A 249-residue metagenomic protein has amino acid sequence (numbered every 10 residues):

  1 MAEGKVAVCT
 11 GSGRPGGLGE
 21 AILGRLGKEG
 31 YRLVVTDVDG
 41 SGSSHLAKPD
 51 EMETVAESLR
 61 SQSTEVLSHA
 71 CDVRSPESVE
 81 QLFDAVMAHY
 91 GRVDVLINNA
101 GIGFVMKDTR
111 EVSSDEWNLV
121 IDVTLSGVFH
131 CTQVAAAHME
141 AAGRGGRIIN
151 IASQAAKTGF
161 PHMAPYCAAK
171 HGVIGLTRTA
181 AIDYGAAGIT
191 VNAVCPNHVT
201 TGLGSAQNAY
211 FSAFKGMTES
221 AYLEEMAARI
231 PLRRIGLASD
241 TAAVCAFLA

Functional and structural regions predicted by a protein language model:
A2-V35: Canonical Rossmann dinucleotide-binding motif of NAD(H)/NADP(H)-dependent dehydrogenases/reductases, specifically
A70-L82, S114, D240: The beta1-alpha1 cofactor-binding region of Rossmann-like NAD(H)/NADP(H)-dependent oxidoreductases
K107-T109, S113-N118, M226-A227: Substrate-binding pocket helix/loop in short-chain dehydrogenase/reductase
T132, A169, T177: Active-site helix of classical SDR
A137, I182-A186: Alpha-helical segment proximal to the catalytic Tyr-Lys
S153: Residue(s) in the substrate-gating loop at a strand-loop-helix junction that position the organic substrate next
A193, T201, M217-A249: C-terminal helical subdomain
